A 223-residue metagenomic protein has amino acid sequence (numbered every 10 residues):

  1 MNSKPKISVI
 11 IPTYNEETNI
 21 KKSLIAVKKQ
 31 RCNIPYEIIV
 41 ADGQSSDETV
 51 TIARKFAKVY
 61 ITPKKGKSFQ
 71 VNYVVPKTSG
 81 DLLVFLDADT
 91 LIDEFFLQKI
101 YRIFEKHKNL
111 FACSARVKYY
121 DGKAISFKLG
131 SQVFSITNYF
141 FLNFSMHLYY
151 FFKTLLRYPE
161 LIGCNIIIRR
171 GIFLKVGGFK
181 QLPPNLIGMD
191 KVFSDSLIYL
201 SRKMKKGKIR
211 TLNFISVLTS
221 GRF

Functional and structural regions predicted by a protein language model:
M1-A26: N-proximal low-complexity "stem/linker" segments adjacent to membrane-targeting elements
I25-P35: Short, acidic, metal-binding catalytic loop of nucleotide-sugar glycosyltransferases
A26, D42-V50, T90: A conserved acidic beta->alpha catalytic loop
Y36, V50-K77: Conserved donor nucleotide-binding strand/loop of the catalytic core
L83: Short aromatic/hydrophobic "clamp" motif used to bind/position activated sugar donors
F95-K128: Conserved donor NDP-sugar-binding/catalytic core segment of glycosyltransferases
A115-D121, G130-P159: Short, flexible, basic/aromatic active-site loop/helix in glycosyltransferases
L161, N165-I168, I172-V176, P184-K206: A short, conserved alpha-helix in the catalytic core of glycosyltransferases
